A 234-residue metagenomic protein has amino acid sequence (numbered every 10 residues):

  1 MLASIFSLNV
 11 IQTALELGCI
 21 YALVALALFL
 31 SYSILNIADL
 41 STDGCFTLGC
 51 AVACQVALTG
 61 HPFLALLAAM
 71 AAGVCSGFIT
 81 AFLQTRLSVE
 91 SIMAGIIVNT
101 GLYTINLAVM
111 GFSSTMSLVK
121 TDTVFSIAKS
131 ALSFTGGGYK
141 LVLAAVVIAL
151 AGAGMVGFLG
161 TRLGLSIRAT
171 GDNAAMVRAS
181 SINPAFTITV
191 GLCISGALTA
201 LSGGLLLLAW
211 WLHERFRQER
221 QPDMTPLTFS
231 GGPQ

Functional and structural regions predicted by a protein language model:
M1-V24, V52, G60-L64, G137-L141: Membrane-interfacial amphipathic/re-entrant helices at transmembrane-helix boundaries
A14, C19, G44, F63-A71 (+3 more regions): Hydrophobic alpha-helical transmembrane segments
L30, Q55, F78, F82-R86 (+3 more regions): Membrane-interface helix caps of multi-pass small-molecule transporters
I34-I37, T59-G60, R86: Helix-loop interface residues and adjacent transmembrane-helix termini in multi-pass membrane transporters, primarily
H61-T100, A149: Alpha-helical transmembrane segments within multi-pass membrane transporters and channels
S76, G136-E214: Helix-loop-helix "hairpin" substructures at the membrane interface of multi-pass membrane proteins
S91, N99-G160, T189-V190, H213-F216: Transmembrane helix-bundle core of multi-pass membrane transporters and related energy-transducing complexes
T199, L208-Q234: Transmembrane alpha-helical segments in multi-pass inner-membrane proteins
